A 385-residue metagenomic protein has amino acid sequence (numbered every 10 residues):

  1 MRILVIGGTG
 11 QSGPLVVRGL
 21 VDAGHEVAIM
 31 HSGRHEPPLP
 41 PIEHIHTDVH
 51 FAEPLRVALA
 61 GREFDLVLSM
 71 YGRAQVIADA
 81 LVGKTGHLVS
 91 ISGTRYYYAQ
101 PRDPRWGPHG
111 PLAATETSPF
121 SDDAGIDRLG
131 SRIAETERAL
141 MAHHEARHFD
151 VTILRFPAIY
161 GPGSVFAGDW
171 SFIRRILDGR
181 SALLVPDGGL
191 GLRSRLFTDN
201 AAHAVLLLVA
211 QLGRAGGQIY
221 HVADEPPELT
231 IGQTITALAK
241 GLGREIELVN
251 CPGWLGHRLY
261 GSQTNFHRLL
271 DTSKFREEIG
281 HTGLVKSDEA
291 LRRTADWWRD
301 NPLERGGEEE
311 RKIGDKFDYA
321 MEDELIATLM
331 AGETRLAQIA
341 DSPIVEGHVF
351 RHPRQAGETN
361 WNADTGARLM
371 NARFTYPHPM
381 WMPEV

Functional and structural regions predicted by a protein language model:
I3-A23: N-terminal Rossmann NAD(P)H-binding glycine-rich loop of SDR-like oxidoreductase domains
S12, A201, V205, V222 (+3 more regions): Non-catalytic, hydrophobic alpha-helical segments
M30-R34, V49: N-terminal Rossmann-fold cofactor-binding loop
H46-S69, A78: Conserved Rossmann-fold cofactor-binding substructure of NAD(P)-dependent oxidoreductases
S118-I153, G168: Active-site Tyr-X1-5-Lys
T152-I173, G191: Flexible, glycine-rich beta-alpha linker
I173-L183, G191-P227, T236: Alpha-helical substrate-binding/gating segment
A210-K274, E278, R293, E304-G306 (+1 more regions): Mid/C-terminal beta-alpha module of Rossmann-like enzyme folds, strongest in SDR-family dehydrogenases/epimerases
